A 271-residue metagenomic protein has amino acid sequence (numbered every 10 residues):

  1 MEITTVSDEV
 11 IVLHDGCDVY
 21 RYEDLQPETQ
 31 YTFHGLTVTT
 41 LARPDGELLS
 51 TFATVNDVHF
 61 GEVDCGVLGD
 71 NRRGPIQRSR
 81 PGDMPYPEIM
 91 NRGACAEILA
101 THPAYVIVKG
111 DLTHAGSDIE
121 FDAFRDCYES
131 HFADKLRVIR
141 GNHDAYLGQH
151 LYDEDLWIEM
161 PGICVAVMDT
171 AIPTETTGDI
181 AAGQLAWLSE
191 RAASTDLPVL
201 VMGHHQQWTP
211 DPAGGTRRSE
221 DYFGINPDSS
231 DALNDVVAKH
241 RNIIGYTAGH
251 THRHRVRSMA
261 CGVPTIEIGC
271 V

Functional and structural regions predicted by a protein language model:
M1-E47: Short, surface-exposed linear motifs at loops/turns and structural transition points
E2-E9, R21, L41, Q184 (+1 more regions): Binuclear metal-dependent phosphoesterase catalytic core
P27-E28, T32-D118: N-terminal active-site segment of His-dependent metallophosphoesterases
A42-A53, G61-E62, V67, W157-V167 (+2 more regions): Beta-strand-turn-beta hairpins that frame and shape the catalytic cleft of phosphate-ester-processing enzymes
D57, G110-D111, G141-N142, H204 (+1 more regions): Active-site glycine-centered loops adjacent to acidic/histidine catalytic or metal-binding residues that shape
G61-V63, H114-S117, Y146-L147, W208-D211 (+1 more regions): Short catalytic/ligand-binding loop motif for oxyanion handling, primarily in non-cytosolic enzymes, centered on
Y86-Y152, E159: Core catalytic region of metal-dependent phosphoesterases/phosphodiesterases, especially metallo-beta-lactamase-like
C95-Y105, E175-P264: His/acidic metal-ligating clusters that form di-metal
